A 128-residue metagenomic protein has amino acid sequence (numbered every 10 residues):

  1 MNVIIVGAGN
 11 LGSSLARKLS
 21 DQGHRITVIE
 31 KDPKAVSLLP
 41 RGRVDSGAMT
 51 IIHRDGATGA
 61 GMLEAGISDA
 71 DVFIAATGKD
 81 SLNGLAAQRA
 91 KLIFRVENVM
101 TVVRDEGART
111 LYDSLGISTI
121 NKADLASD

Functional and structural regions predicted by a protein language model:
M1-D128: Cytosolic regulatory regions of ion transport systems
